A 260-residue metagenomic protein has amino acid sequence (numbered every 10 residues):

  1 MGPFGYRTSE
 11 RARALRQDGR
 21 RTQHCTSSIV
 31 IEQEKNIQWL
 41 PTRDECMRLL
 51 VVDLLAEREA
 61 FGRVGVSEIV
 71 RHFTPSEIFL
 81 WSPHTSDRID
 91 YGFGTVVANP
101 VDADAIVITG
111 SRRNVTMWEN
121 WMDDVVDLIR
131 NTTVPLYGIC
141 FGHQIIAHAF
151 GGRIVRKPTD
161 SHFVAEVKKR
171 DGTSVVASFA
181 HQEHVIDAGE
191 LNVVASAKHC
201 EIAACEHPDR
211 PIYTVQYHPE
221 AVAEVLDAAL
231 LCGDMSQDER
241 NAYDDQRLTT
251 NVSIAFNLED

Functional and structural regions predicted by a protein language model:
M1-R11, L15-N120, D124, L231-D260: N-terminal beta1-alpha1 cap of cysteine-dependent amidohydrolase-like domains
R58, D87, V115, I145 (+2 more regions): Flexible, glycine-rich phosphate/dinucleotide-binding loops and adjacent beta-alpha linkers at cofactor/substrate
V70-T74, V101, V125-T133, A165-R170 (+2 more regions): Alpha-helix C-terminal capping segments
W81, I139, V215-Y217: Short glycine/serine/threonine-enriched helix-capping/active-site loop that flanks the nucleotide-sugar donor pocket
D104-R170: Cysteine-nucleophile active-site neighborhood
H148-V225: Pocket-forming structural segment of enzyme catalytic cores
K198-L258: Hydrophobic secondary-structure block in the mid-to-C-terminal portion of proteins
